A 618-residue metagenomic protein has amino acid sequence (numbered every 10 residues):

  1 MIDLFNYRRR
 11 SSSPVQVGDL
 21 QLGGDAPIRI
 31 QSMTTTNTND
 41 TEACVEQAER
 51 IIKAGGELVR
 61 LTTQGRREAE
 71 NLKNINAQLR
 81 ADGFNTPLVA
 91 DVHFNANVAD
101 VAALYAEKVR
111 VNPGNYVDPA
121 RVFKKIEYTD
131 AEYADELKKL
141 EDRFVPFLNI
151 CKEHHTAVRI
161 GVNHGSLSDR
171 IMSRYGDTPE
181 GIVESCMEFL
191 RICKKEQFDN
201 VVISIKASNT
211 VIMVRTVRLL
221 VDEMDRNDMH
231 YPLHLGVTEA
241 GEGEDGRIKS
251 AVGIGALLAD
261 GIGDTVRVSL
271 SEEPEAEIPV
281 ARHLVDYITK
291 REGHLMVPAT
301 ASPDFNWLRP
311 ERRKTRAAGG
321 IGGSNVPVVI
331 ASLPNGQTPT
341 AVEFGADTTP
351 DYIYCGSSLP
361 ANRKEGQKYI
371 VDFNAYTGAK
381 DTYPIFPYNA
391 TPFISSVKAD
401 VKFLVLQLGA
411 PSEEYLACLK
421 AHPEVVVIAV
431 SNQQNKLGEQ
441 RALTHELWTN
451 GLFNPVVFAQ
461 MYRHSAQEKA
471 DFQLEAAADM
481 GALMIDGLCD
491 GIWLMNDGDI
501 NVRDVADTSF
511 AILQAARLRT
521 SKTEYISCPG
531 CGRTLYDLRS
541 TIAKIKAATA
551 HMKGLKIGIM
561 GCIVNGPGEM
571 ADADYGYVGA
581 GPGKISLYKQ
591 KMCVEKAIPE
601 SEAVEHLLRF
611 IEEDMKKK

Functional and structural regions predicted by a protein language model:
M1-S32, L148, K152-H154, K290-T338 (+1 more regions): N-terminal amphipathic alpha-helix/helix-capping segment at the start of soluble metabolic enzymes
I2, R282-S332, G356, I370-S395 (+5 more regions): Extended, intrinsically disordered, low-complexity segments
D3, G56-E188, G319, V328-G438: Active-site beta->alpha loop and helix N-cap motifs at the rims of alpha/beta catalytic domains
I30, D91, I160, I203 (+6 more regions): Conserved, mostly hydrophobic/aromatic
N39-R50, F94-A99, S250-I254, Q337-G345 (+1 more regions): Short, acidic/polar
K53-L58, A106, F198, I262-G263 (+4 more regions): A structural motif
E57-L58, A106-V122, A259-E275, G487-V502 (+1 more regions): Glycine-rich phosphate-binding active-site loops on the catalytic face of alpha/beta enzymes
E127-F144, N149, I171-I321, V401-F403 (+2 more regions): Catalytic alpha/beta core domains of metabolic enzymes, predominantly
